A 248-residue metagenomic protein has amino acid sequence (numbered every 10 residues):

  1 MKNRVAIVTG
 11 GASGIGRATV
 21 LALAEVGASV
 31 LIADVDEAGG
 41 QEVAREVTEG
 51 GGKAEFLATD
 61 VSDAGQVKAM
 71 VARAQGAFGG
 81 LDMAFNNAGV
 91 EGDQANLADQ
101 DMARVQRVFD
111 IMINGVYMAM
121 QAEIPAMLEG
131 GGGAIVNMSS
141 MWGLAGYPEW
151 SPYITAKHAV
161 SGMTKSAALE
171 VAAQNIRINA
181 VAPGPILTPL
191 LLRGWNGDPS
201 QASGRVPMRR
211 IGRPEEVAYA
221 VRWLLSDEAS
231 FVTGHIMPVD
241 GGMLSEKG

Functional and structural regions predicted by a protein language model:
E37-A38, A58-M70, M102, P214-E216: The beta1-alpha1 cofactor-binding region of Rossmann-like NAD(H)/NADP(H)-dependent oxidoreductases
K68, E91-Q106, E129, G146-P152 (+1 more regions): Conserved mid-core segment of classical short-chain dehydrogenase/reductases
E91-Q94, A145, R222, T233-G248: Short C-terminal tail/terminal secondary-structure segment of NAD(P)H-dependent dehydrogenase/reductase domains
A98-M118, G132, V136, V160 (+2 more regions): Catalytic Tyr-X3-Lys loop
D99, E149-P152, L169, A173 (+2 more regions): A glycine/serine/threonine-rich, flexible loop-to-helix segment that serves as the NAD(P) cofactor-binding "lid"
M120, A156, T164: Active-site helix of classical SDR
P125, L169-A173, S230: Alpha-helical segment proximal to the catalytic Tyr-Lys
S140: Residue(s) in the substrate-gating loop at a strand-loop-helix junction that position the organic substrate next
